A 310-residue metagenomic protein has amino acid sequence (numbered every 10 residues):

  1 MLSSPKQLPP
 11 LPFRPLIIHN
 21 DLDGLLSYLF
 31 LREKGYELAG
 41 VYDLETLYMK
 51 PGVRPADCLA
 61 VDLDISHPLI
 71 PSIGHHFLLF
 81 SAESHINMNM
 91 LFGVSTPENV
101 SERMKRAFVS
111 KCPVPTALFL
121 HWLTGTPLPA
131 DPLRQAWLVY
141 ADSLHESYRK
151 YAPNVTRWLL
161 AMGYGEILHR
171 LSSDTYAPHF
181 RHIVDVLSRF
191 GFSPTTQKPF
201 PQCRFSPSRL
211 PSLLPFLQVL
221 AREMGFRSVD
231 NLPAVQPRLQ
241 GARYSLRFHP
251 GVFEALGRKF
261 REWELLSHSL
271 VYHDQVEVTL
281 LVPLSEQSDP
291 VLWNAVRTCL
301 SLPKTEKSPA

Functional and structural regions predicted by a protein language model:
M1-L8, V94: Active-site-adjacent bridging/hinge elements
S3, P10-A56: N-terminal ordered "arm"
P9, L128-A310: C-terminal accessory domains and tails appended to enzymatic cores
N20, L44, V61-D64, H75 (+1 more regions): Fold-independent oxyanion-binding glycine-rich loops and adjacent beta-strand/coil segments at enzyme active sites
M49-K50, D57-R106: Active-site cofactor/cluster-binding pocket
E83-A161: Short alpha-helices
